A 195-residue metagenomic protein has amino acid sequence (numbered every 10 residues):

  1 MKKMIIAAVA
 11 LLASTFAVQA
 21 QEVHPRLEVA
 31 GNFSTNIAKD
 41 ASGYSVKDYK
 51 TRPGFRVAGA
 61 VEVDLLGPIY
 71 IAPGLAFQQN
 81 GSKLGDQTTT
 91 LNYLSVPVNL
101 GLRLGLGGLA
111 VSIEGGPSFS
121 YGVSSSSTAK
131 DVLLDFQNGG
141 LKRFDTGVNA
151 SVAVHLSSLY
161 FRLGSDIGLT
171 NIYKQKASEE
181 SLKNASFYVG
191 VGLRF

Functional and structural regions predicted by a protein language model:
Q19-A58, G108, R194: Short glycine/proline- and aromatic-enriched beta-strand/turn motifs that initiate or cap beta-hairpins
Q21-V23, T51-F55, T90-V96, K142-V148 (+2 more regions): Residues that define the transmembrane beta-barrel architecture of outer-membrane proteins
V23-V29, I71-P73, V96, V111-P117 (+3 more regions): Transmembrane beta-strands of outer-membrane beta-barrel proteins
G31-I37, V63, F77-G81, L104 (+4 more regions): Transmembrane beta-strands of outer-membrane beta-barrel pores
I37-S45, K83-T90, S125-V132, Y173-S178: Outer-membrane beta-barrel translocator domains and adjoining extracellular loop/strand segments of Gram-negative
Y44-D86, F195: Glycine- and aromatic-enriched membrane insertion/assembly motifs of diderm outer-membrane and organelle channel
A58-A60, P97-G101, S151-A153, G190-G192: Outer-membrane beta-barrel architecture
A72-A76, N80-L84, Q137-N138, G147-R194: Predominantly the C-terminal beta-signal and adjacent terminal strand-loop region of outer-membrane beta-barrel
